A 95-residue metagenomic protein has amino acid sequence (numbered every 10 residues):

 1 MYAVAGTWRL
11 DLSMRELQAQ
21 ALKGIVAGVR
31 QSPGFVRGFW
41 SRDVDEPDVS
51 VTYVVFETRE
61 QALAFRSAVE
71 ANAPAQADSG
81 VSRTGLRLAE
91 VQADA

Functional and structural regions predicted by a protein language model:
Y2, R9, R37-D48, A71-A95: Glycine-rich beta-strand-turn "strand-cap" elements at beta-sheet edges
T7-R9, Y53-V55: Short hydrophobic/aromatic beta-strand micro-patches that form the beta-sheet surface supporting nucleotide- or nucleic
R9-A21: Short, surface-exposed ligand-recognition loops at beta-strand->loop->(often short) alpha-helix junctions that present
D11-S13, D43, E57-R59: Short coil/turn motifs at secondary-structure junctions
S13-M14, I25, D48, Q61: Short phosphate-engaging motifs
R15-L17, Q61-L63, A95: Intrinsically disordered, low-complexity acidic/polar segments
K23-V36, V55-L88: An amphipathic, aromatic/His-enriched active-site/gating alpha helix that lines ligand/cofactor pockets
